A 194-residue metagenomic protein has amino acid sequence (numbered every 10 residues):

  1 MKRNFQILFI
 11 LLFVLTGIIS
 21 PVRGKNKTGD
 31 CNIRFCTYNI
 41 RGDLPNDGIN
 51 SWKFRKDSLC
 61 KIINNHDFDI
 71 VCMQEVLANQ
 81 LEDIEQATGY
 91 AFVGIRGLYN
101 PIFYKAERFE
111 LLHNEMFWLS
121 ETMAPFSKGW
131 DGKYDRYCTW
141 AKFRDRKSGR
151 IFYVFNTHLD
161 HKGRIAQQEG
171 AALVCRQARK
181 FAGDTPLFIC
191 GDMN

Functional and structural regions predicted by a protein language model:
M1-F9: Bacterial N-terminal signal peptides that target proteins for export
K2-R3, I18-A87, A172: N-terminal, active-site-proximal structural segment of metallo-dependent hydrolase catalytic domains
L8-G17: Bacterial N-terminal signal peptides
T37-D57, E115-K133, D160-G163: Acidic/histidine-rich helix-loop elements that form or flank divalent-metal/phosphate-binding sites at the catalytic
R41, L77, H158-D160, M193-N194: Catalytic metal-binding/acid-base residues of hydrolase active sites
I70-F155, L159: Structured beta-strand-rich core segments of catalytic domains in phosphoester-bond hydrolases
Y137-F155, R164-M193: His/acidic metal-ligating clusters that form di-metal
